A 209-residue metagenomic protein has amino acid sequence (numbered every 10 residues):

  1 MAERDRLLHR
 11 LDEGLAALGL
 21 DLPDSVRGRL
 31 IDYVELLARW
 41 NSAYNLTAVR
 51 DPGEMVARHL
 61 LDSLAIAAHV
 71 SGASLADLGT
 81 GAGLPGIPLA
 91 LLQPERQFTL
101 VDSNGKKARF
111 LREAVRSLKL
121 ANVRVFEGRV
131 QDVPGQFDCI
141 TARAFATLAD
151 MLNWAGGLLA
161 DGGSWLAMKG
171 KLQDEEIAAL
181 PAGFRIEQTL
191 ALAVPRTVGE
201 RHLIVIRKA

Functional and structural regions predicted by a protein language model:
M1-G72, A76, K106-F126: Class I SAM-dependent transferase core
G19-D21, N45-A48, E54, L60 (+6 more regions): Residue-level preference for alpha-helix termini and adjacent loops
P52, G86-P88, I177: Residue-level recognition of conserved structural "scaffold" positions that shape functional pockets and channels
L78-T80: Conserved beta-strand/loop positions that form the S-adenosyl-L-methionine
A82-E95: Conserved SAM-binding loop of SAM-dependent methyltransferases across substrates and taxa, primarily the Class I
E95-T99, S103-A209: S-adenosylmethionine
